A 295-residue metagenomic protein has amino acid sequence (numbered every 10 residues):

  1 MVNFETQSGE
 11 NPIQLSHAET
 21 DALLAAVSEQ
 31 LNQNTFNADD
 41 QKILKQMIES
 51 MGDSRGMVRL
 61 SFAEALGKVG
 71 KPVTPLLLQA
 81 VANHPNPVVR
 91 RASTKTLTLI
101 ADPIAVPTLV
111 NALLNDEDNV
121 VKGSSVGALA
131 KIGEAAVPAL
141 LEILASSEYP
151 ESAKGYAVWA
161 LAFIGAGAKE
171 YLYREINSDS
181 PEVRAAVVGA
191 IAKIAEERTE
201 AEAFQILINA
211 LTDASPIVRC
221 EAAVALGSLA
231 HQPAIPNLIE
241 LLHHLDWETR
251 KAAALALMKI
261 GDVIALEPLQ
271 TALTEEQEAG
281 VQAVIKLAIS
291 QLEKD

Functional and structural regions predicted by a protein language model:
M1-S50: Flexible inter-repeat linkers and adjacent short helices within tandem amphipathic alpha-helical repeat scaffolds
M1-T6, R55, R59, D246: Helical anchoring/docking segments at protein termini
A18-D39, M57-K71, Q79, V88-D102 (+9 more regions): Structural detector for internal amphipathic alpha-helices that build alpha-solenoid repeat scaffolds
A38-S50, K71-N83, D102-N115, E134-S146 (+5 more regions): Amphipathic alpha-helical scaffolding segments comprising HEAT/armadillo-like alpha-solenoid repeats
S54-R55, P85-N86, E117-D118, E148-P150 (+4 more regions): Short inter-helical turns and helix N-cap capping residues of alpha-solenoid HEAT/ARM repeat scaffolds
L266, T274-K286: Short glycine/proline-enriched turn or capping motifs at secondary-structure junctions
